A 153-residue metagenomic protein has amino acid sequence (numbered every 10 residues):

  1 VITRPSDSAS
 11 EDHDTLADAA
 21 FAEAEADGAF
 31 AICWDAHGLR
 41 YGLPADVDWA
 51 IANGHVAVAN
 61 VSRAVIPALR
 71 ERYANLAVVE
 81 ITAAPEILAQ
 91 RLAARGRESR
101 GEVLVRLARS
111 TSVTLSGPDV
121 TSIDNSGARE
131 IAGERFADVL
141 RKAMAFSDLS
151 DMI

Functional and structural regions predicted by a protein language model:
T3-A57, R63: ATP-dependent small-molecule kinase phosphotransfer cores that center on conserved nucleotide phosphate-binding segments
R4-S8, R63-V65, T82-A89, A128-R129: Conserved nucleotide-binding/hydrolysis micro-motifs of P-loop NTPases
A9, R72-A77, S116-V120: Short glycine-/polar-rich loops that comprise or flank the Walker A/P-loop and associated switch/sensor motifs
T15, C33, V58, V78-E80 (+1 more regions): Conserved beta-strand scaffold positions in the cores of enzyme catalytic domains, especially in NTP/NDP-utilizing
A57-S62, E71-R95: Conserved phosphate-donor/acceptor-positioning beta-strand/loop module used by diverse small-molecule
Q90, A94-E98, L115-I153: NTP-dependent small-molecule kinase module
V103-S116: Conserved catalytic-core segment of NTP-binding enzymes
